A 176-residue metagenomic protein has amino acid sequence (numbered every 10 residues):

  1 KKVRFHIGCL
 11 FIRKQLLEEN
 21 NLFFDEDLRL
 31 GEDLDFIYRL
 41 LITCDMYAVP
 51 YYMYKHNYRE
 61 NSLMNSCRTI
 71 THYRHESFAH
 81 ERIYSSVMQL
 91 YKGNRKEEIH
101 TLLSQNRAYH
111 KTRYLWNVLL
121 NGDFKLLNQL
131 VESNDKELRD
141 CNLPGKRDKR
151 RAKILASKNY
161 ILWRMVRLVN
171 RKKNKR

Functional and structural regions predicted by a protein language model:
K1-I70: Conserved nucleotide-sugar donor-binding catalytic segment
H6, R74-F78, Q105: Alpha-helix N-cap/helix-start motif at coil-to-helix transitions, marked by capping-box chemistry
L30, Y73, T101-S104: Inter-repeat boundary and helix-capping residues of tandem alpha-helical solenoids
L34-I37, H80, Y84, R107-K111: Hydrophobic alpha-helical core bundles mediating ligand binding, dimerization, or RNAP-core interactions
Y52-E60, S66-R95, R113-L138: Catalytic core of nucleotide-sugar-dependent glycosyltransferases
K92-L102, R139-K146: Short, surface-exposed acidic
T101-N117: Amphipathic alpha-helical repeat scaffolds of TPR domains
L115-R176: Membrane-interface aromatic/basic loop that binds lipid-linked glycans or pyrophosphate carriers, typified by
